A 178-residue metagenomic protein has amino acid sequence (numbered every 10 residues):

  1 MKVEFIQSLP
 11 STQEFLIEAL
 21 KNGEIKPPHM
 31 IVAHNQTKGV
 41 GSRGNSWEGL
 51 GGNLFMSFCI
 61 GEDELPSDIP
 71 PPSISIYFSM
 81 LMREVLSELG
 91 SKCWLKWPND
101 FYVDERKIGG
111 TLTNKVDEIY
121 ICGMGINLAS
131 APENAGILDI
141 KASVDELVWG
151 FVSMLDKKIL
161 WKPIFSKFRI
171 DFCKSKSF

Functional and structural regions predicted by a protein language model:
M1-E84, E88: N-terminal lobe of the biotin/lipoate ligase/transferase fold
Q7-P10, W47-E48, Y102, A129 (+1 more regions): Generic, ordered loop/turn and secondary-structure boundary motif
T12, M56, D100, G125 (+1 more regions): Residue-level signal for inorganic ion chemistry
N22, D63-C93, V103-F178: Long, positively charged amphipathic alpha-helical accessory segments at protein N-termini or as interdomain linkers
H34-Q36, F101, I126: Active-site metal-binding loops of divalent metal-dependent hydrolases
G52, N99, D117-E118: Beta-strand-connecting loop/turn residues
